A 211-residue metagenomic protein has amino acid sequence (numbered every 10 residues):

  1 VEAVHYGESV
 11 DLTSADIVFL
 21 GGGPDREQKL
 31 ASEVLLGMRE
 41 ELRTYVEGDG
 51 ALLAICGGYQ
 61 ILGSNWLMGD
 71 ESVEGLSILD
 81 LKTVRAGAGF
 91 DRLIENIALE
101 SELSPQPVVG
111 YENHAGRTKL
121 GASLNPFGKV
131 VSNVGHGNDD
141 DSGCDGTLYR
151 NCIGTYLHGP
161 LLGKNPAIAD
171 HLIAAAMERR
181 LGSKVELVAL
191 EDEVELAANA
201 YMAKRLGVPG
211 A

Functional and structural regions predicted by a protein language model:
V1-E47, G163-A211: N-terminal beta1-alpha1 cap of cysteine-dependent amidohydrolase-like domains
A3, I78, G110-E112, C152-Y156: Conserved beta-strand scaffold positions in the cores of enzyme catalytic domains, especially in NTP/NDP-utilizing
I17-G21, L53, Y156: Structural motif
L20-P24, G57, A115, G159: Glycine-rich His-Gly loop
P24-E100, P105: Cysteine-nucleophile active-site neighborhood
D25-E27, A86, R117-L120, P160-K164: Short, acidic Gly/Pro/Ser/Thr-rich loop/turn segments
E71-D145: Pocket-forming structural segment of enzyme catalytic cores
D139-A175: A glycine-centered loop/beta-turn motif at secondary-structure junctions
